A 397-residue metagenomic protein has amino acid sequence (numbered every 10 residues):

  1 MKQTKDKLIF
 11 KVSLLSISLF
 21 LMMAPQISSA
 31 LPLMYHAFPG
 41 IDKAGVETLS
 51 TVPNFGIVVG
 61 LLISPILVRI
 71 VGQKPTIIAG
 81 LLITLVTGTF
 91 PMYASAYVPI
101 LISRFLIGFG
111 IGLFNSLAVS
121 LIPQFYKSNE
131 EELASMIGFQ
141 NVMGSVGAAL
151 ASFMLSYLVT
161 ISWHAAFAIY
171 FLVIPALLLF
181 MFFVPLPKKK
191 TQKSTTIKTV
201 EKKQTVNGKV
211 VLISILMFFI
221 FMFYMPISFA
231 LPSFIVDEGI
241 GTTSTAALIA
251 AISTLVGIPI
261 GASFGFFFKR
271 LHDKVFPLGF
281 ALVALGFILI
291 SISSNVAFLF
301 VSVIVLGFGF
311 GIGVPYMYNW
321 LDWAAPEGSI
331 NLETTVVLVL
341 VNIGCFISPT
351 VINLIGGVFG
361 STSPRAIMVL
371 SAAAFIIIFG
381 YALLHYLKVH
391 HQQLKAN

Functional and structural regions predicted by a protein language model:
L8-V46, I227-P232, S348: Extracytoplasmic
S28, K209-I258: Extracytoplasmic gate region of multi-pass secondary transporters
V58-Y97: Conserved MFS/SLC helix-loop-helix module at the cytosolic interface between two early adjacent transmembrane helices
G60-Q73, I260-H272, G356: Helix-to-loop junctions at the C-terminal end of transmembrane segments in multipass secondary transporters
T87, V98-I107, A297-V305: Paired small-residue
Y97, S103-M143: Cytoplasmic helix-loop-helix junction between adjacent transmembrane helices in 12-TM secondary transporters
M136-P185: Helix-loop-helix hairpin linking two adjacent transmembrane segments in secondary transporters
D322-S361, S371: A late C-terminal transmembrane helix in Major Facilitator Superfamily
